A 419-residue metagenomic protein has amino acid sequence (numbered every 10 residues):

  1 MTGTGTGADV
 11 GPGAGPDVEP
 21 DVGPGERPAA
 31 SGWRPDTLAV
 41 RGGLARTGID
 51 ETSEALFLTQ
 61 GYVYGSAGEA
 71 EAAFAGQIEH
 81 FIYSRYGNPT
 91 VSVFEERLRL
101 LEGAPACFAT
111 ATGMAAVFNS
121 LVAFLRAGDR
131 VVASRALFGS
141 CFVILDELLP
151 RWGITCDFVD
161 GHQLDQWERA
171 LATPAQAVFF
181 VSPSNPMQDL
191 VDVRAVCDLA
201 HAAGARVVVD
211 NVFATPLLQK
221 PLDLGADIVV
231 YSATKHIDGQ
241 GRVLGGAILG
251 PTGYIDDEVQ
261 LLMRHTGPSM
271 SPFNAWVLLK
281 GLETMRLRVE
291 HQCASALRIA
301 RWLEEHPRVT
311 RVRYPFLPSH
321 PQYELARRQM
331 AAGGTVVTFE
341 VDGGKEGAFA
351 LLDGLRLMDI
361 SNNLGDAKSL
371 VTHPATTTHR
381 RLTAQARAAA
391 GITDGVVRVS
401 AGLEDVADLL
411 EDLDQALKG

Functional and structural regions predicted by a protein language model:
M1-D9, D17, D21, D146-E147 (+4 more regions): PLP-dependent enzyme catalytic core of the Aspartate aminotransferase-like
T2-D9, D17-N88, E96: N-terminal "arm"/small-domain region of PLP-dependent enzymes with the aminotransferase-like
E26-A30, A39-G48, C107-R308, R313: Conserved PLP-enzyme active-site core in the AAT-like
G61-Y62, G250-I255, L282, V341-E346: Short loop segments at secondary-structure junctions
S66-F118, S140, I144-E147: Conserved N-terminal alpha-helix of the aminotransferase class I/II PLP-enzyme fold
L101, L303-P307, L355: Acidic-histidine catalytic/liganding microenvironments
P183, V212-A214, L317, D342 (+1 more regions): Active-site beta-loop-alpha junctions enriched in small/polar residues
V309-V397, A401: Conserved C-terminal alpha-helix-loop-beta "cap" of PLP-dependent enzymes that closes/shapes the active-site mouth
